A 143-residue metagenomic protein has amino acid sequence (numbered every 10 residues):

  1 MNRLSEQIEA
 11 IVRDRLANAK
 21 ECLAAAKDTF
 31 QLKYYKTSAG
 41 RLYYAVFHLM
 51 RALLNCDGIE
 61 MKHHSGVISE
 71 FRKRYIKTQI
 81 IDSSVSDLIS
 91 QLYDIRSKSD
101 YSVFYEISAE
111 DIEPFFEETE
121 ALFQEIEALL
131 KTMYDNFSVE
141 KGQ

Functional and structural regions predicted by a protein language model:
M1-Q143: Terminal alpha-helical segments
